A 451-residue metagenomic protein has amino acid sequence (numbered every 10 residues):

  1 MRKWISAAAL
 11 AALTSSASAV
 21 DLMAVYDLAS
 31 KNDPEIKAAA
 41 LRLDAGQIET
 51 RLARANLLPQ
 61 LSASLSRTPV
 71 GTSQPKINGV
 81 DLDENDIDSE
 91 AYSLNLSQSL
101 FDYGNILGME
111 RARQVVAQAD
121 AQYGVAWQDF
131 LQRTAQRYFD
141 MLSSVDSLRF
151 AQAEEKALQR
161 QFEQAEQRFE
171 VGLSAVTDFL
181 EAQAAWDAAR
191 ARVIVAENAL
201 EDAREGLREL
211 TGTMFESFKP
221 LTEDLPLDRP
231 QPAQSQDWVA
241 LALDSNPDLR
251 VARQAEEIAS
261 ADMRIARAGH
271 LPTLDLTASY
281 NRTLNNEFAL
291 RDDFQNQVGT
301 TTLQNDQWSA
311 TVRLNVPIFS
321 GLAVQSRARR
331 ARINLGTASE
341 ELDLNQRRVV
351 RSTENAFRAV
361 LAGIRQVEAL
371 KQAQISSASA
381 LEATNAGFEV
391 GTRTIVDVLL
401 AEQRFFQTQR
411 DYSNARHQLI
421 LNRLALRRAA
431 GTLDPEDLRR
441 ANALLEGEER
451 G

Functional and structural regions predicted by a protein language model:
M1-S18: Gram-negative bacterial Sec-dependent N-terminal signal peptides
S6, G71, D411-G451: Acidic, low-complexity, intrinsically disordered peripheral segments
S18-S66, T72, L221-E257, P317-I318 (+3 more regions): Bacterial Sec-pathway N-terminal export signals of envelope proteins
A24, S89-A91, Q136, E181 (+2 more regions): Transmembrane beta-barrel architecture of outer-membrane proteins
D27-K37, D44-P59, S93-R111, A121-Q128 (+7 more regions): A glycine-/polar-enriched beta->alpha junction
A38-A53, A126-F150, R160, Q167 (+4 more regions): Amphipathic alpha-helical coiled-coil segments
S64-Q98, T222-P232, R264, T277-V316 (+2 more regions): Small/polar, glycine/serine/threonine/aspartate-rich low-complexity segments that form flexible
D129-D244, A359, G363, V390 (+3 more regions): Periplasmic alpha-helical coiled-coil/stalk elements that build and connect Gram-negative outer-membrane
